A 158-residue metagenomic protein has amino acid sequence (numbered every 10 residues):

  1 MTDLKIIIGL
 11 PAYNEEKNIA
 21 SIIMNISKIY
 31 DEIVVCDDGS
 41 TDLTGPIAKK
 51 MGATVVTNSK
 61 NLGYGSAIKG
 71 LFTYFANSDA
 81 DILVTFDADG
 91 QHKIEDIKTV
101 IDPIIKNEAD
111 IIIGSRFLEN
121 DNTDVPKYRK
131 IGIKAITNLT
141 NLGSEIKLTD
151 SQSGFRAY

Functional and structural regions predicted by a protein language model:
K5-I7: Cell-envelope/extracellular polymer assembly enzymes that use nucleotide-activated donors
G9-I29: Short, well-formed alpha-helical segments that are part of the catalytic scaffolds of diverse glycosyltransferases
A12, C36-D38, N58: Conserved sequence signature across two-component system core domains
E15-N18, S40, K93: Donor nucleotide-sugar binding loop of glycosyltransferases
D31-V34, G45-S78: Conserved donor nucleotide-binding strand/loop of the catalytic core
D37-G45, G90: A conserved acidic beta->alpha catalytic loop
N58-Y74, I94-Y158: Acceptor/aglycone-binding surface of glycosyltransferases and processive sugar-polymer synthases
A80-D89: Short beta-strand-to-loop acidic/aromatic patch adjacent to the donor-nucleotide binding site
